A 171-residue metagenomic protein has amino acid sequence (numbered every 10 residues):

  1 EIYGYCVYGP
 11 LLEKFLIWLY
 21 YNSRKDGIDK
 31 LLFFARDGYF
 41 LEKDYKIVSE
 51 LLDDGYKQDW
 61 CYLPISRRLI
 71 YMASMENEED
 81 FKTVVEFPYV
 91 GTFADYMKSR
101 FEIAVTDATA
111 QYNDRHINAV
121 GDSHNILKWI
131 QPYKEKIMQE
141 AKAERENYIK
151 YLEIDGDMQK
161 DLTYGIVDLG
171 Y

Functional and structural regions predicted by a protein language model:
E1, Y8, L12, K43 (+1 more regions): Mature, well-folded catalytic/scaffold domains that follow N-terminal targeting or propeptide regions
E1-P10, V84-L152: Active-site cores of enzymes that catalyze phosphoryl transfer or operate on phosphate-rich substrates
E1-Y8, S23, K43-D107: Extended charged low-complexity segments that act as oligomerization/scaffolding linkers
L16-Y20: Conserved helicase/translocase motor-coupling segment
S23-G27, L152-L162: Flexible, charged surface loops at secondary-structure boundaries
I28-A35, T163-V167: Short glycine-rich phosphate-binding loop at a beta-alpha junction
R36-D37, I65-R68, L169-G170: An acidic- and aromatic-residue-enriched active-site/binding cleft used to recognize and process polar
G38-E42: Short, well-ordered alpha-helical microsegments
